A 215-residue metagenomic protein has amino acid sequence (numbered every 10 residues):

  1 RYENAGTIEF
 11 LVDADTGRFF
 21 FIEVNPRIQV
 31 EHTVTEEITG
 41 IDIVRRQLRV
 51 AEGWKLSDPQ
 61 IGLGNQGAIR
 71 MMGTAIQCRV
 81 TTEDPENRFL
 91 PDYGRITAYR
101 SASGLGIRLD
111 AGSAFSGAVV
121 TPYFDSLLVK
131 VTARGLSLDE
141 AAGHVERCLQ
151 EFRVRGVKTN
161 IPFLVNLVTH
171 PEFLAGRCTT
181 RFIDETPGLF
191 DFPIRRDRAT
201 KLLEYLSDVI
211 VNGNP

Functional and structural regions predicted by a protein language model:
R1-Y2, A68: Short linear motifs in intrinsically disordered
Y2-Q29: Conserved metal-phosphate-binding beta-hairpin within the catalytic cores of diverse ATP-dependent phosphoryl-transfer
L11-A14, T33-P215: Catalytic cores of soluble metabolic enzymes centered on carboxylation/carboxyl-transfer
